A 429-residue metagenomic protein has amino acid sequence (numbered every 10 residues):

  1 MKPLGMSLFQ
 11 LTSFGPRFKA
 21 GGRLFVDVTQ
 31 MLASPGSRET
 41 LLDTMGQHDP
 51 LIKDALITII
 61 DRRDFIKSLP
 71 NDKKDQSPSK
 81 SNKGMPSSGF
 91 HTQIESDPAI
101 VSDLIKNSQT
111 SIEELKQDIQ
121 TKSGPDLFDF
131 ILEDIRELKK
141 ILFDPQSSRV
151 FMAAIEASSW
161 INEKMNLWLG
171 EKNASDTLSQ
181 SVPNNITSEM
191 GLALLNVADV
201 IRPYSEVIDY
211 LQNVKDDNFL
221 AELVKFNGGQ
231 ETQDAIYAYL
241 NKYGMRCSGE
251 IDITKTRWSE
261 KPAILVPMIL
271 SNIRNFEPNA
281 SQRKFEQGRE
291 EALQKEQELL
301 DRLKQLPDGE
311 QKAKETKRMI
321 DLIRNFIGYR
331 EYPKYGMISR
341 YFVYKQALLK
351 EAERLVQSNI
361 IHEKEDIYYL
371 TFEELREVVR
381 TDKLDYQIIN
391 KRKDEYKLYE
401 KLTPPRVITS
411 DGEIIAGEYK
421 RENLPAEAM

Functional and structural regions predicted by a protein language model:
K2-M429: Contiguous hydrophobic, helix-prone segments at protein termini that mediate membrane targeting/anchoring
